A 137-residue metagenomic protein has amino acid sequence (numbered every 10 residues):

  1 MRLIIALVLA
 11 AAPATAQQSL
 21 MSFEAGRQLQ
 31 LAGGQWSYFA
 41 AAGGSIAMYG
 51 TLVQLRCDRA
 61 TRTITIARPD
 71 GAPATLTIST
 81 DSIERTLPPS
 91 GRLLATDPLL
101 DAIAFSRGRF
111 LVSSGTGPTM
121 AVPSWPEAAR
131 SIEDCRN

Functional and structural regions predicted by a protein language model:
L3-P13: Sec-dependent N-terminal signal peptides
L9, M48-T51, A128: Residue-level signal for mature regions of secreted extracellular proteins and peptides
Q17-A72: An ectodomain-focused feature that recognizes extracytoplasmic/extracellular
L20-M21, T80-N137: Internal interaction segment
I46, T75-T77, R109-L111: Residue-level detector of beta-strand face positions
T51-V53, A74, L99, G108: Residue-level marker for the onset of beta-strands and adjacent loop->beta junctions in well-ordered domains
A72-S82: Short, surface-exposed beta-strand/strand-loop-strand elements in extracellular ectodomains
